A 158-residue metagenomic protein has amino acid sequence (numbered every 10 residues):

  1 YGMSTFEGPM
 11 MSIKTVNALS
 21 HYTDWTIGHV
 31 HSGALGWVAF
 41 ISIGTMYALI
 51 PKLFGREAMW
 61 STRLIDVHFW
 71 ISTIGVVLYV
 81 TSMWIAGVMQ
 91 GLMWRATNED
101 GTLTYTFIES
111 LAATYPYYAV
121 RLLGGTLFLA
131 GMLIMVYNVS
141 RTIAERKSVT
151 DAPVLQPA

Functional and structural regions predicted by a protein language model:
Y1-K14, D24-F54, S61-S110, P116-K147: Hydrophobic cores of alpha-helical transmembrane segments in multi-pass integral membrane proteins
N17-H21: Membrane-interface helix termini and inter-helical loops of multi-pass transporters
K147-A158: Short, highly charged, low-complexity non-transmembrane loops/tails of multi-pass membrane proteins
